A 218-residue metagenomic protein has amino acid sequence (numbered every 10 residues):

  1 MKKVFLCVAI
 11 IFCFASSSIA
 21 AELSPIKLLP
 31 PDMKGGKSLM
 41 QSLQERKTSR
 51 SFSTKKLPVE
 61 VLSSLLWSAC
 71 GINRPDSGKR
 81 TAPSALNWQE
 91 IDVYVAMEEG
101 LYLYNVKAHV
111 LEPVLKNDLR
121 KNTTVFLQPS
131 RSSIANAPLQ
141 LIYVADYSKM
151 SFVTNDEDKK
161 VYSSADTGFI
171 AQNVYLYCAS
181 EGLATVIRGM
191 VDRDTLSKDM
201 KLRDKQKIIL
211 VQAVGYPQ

Functional and structural regions predicted by a protein language model:
V4-F14: Sec-dependent N-terminal signal peptides
S16-A20: Sec/Tat signal peptide C-region and signal peptidase I cleavage site
A21-A137: N-terminal amphipathic, basic helical "cap/leader" segment at the start of enzyme domains
I26, T154-N155: A small/polar active-site loop signature that marks catalytic segments
D32, Y143-Y147, Y216: Short, small-residue-rich loop/turn micro-motifs
R46, L65, V93, L139-M150 (+1 more regions): Small-aliphatic-rich amphipathic alpha-helix that forms the alpha element of a beta-alpha
K201-Q218: A glycine-rich helix N-cap at a beta->alpha junction
